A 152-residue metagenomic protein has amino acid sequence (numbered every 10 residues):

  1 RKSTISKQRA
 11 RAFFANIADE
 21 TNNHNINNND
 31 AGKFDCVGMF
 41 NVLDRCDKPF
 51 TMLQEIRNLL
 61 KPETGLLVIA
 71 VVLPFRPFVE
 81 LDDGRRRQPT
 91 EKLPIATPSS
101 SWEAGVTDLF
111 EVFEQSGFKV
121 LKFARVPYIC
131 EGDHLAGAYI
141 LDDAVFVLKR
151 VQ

Functional and structural regions predicted by a protein language model:
R1-T21: Class I SAM-dependent methyltransferase SAM/SAH-binding core
K33-D35: Local beta-strand N-terminus motif with an aromatic residue
G38: A conserved beta-strand element that flanks and buttresses the S-adenosyl-L-methionine
V42: Hydrophobic adenine-recognition pocket in adenosine-nucleotide-binding enzymes
R45-I56: A short, conserved alpha-helix within the catalytic core of class I
E63-P74: Conserved beta-strand signature within the Rossmann-like core of class I S-adenosyl-L-methionine
E80-L121: Conserved Class I S-adenosyl-L-methionine
S116, Y128-Q152: Core SAM-dependent methyltransferase catalytic element
